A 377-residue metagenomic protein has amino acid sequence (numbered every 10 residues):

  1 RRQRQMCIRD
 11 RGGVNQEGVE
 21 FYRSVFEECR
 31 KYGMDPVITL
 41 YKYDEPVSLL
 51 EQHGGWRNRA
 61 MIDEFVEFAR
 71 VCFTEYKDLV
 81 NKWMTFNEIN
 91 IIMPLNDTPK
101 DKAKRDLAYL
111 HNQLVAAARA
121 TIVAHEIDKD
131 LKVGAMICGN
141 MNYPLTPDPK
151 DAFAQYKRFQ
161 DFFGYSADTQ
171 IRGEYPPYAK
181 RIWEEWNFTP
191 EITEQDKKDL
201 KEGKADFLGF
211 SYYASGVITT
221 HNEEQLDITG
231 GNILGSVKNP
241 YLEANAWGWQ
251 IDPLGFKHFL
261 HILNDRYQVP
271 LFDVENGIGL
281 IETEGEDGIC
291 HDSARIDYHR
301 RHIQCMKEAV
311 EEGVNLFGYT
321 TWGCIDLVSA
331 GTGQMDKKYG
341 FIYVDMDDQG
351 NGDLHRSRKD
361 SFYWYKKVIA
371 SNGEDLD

Functional and structural regions predicted by a protein language model:
R1-I8: Short, small-residue-biased leader/transition segments that mark boundaries at the very start of proteins
R9-G18, T39: Serine-hydrolase-like catalytic core of hydrolytic proteins
R23-D377: Active-site region of glycoside hydrolase catalytic domains
